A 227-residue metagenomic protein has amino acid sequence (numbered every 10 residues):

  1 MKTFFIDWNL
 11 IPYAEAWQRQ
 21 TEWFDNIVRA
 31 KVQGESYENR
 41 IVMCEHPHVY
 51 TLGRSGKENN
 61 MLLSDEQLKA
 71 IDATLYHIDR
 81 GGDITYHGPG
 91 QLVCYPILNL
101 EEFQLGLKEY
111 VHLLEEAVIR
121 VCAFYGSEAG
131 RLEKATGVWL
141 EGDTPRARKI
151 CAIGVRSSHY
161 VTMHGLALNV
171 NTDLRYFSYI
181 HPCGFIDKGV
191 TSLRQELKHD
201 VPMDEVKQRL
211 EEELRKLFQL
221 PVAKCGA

Functional and structural regions predicted by a protein language model:
M1-I150, V201: N-terminal lobe of the biotin/lipoate ligase/transferase fold
T3-W8, E102-L105, E109-I150, V155-A227: Long, positively charged amphipathic alpha-helical accessory segments at protein N-termini or as interdomain linkers
